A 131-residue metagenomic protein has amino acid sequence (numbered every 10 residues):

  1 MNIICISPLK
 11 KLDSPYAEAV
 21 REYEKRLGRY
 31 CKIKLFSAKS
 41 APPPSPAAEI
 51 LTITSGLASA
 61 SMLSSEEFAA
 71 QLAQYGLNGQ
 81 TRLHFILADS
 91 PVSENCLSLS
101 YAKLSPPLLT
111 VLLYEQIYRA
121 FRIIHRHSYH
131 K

Functional and structural regions predicted by a protein language model:
M1-L27: N-terminal beta1-alpha1 ligand-phosphate binding loop
S7-P8, S55-L57, L99-Y101: Short glycine-centered, acidic/aromatic-flanked micro-motifs in structured strand/loop junctions that mark active-site
L9-K11, A88-P91: Short beta-alpha junction loops
L12-P15, S64, S105: Secondary-structure boundary/capping motif
Y16-V20, S65-E66, T110-V111: Conserved strand-to-helix beginnings and helix N-cap segments that scaffold or border functional pockets
K25, R29, A70-L77, T110-I123: Short, intrinsically disordered, mixed-charge
G28-H84, D89-S90: S-adenosyl-L-methionine/SAH cofactor-binding core of RNA-modifying enzymes
P91-K131: Structured adenosyl-cofactor binding patch, chiefly the S-adenosyl-L-methionine
